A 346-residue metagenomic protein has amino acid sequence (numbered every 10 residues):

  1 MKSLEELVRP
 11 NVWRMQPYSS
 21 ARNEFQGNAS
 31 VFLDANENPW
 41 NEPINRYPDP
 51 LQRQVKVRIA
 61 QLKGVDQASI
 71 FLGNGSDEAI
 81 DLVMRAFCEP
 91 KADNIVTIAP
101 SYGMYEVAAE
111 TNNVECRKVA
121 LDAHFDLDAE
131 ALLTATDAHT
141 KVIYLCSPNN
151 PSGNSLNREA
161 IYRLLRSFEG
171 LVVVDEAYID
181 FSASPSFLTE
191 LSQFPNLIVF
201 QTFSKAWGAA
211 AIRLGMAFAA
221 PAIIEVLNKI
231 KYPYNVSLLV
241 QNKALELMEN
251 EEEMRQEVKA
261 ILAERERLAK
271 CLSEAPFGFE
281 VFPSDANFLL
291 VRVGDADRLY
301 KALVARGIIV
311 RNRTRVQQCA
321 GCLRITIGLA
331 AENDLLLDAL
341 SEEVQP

Functional and structural regions predicted by a protein language model:
M1-L62: N-terminal "arm"/small-domain region of PLP-dependent enzymes with the aminotransferase-like
R53, E89-L145: PLP-dependent aminotransferase-like
Q54-N94, N112: Phosphate-binding glycine-rich loop
E110, L127-A138, P151-V172, E176-A209: Active-site pre-lysine segment of PLP-dependent enzymes
E159, A305-R306, R315-P346: PLP-dependent enzyme catalytic core of the Aspartate aminotransferase-like
N196-E274, E280-V281: PLP-dependent aminotransferase class I/II
L262, E274-R306: Conserved PLP-binding catalytic core of the aspartate aminotransferase-like
